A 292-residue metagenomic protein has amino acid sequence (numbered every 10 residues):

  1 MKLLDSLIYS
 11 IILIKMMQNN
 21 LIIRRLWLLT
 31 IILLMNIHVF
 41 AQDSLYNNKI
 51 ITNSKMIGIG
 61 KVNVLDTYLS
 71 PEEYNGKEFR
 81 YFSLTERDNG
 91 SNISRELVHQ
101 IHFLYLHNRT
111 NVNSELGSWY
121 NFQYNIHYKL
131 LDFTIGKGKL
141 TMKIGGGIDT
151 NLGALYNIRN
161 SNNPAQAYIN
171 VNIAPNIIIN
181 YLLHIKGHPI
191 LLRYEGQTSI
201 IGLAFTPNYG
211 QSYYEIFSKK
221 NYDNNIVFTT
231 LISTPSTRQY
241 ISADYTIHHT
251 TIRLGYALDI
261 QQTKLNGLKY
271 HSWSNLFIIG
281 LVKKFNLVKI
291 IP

Functional and structural regions predicted by a protein language model:
A41-Q100: Short glycine/proline- and aromatic-enriched beta-strand/turn motifs that initiate or cap beta-hairpins
D43-I51, D88-L97, F133-M142, H184-L192 (+2 more regions): Short loop/turn motifs that connect adjacent beta-strands in outer-membrane beta-barrel proteins
N53-N63, L97-H107, I144-A154, I179 (+2 more regions): Transmembrane beta-barrel strands of outer-membrane/channel proteins
I59, Y81-N89, Y124-D132, G146 (+4 more regions): Residues on the lipid-exposed face of transmembrane beta-strands in outer-membrane beta-barrel proteins
L65-Y74, N108-S118, N160-A167, N225-T229 (+2 more regions): Extracellular loop and loop/strand-boundary signature of outer-membrane beta-barrel proteins
N75-Y81, S118-I126, L140, A165-P175 (+3 more regions): Residues that define the transmembrane beta-barrel architecture of outer-membrane proteins
N162-H249: Outer-membrane beta-barrel transmembrane domain signature
S274-P292: Outer-membrane beta-barrel "beta-signal"
